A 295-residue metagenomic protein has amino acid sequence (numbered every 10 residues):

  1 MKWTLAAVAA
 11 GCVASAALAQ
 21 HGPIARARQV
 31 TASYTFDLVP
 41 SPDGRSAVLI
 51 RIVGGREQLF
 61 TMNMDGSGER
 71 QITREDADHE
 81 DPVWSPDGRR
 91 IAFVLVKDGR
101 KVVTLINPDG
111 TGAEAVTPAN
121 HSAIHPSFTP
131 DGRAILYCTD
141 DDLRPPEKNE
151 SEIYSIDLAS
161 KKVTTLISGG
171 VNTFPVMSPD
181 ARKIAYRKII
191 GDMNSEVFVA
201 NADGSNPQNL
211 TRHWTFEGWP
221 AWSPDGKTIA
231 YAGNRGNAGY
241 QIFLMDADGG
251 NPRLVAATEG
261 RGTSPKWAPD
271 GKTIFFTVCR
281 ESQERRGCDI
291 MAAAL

Functional and structural regions predicted by a protein language model:
M1-T4: Positively charged n-region of N-terminal signal peptides that target proteins for export
A6-V13: Bacterial N-terminal signal peptides
V13-A19: C-terminal segment of classical bacterial N-terminal signal peptides
A19-L295: Sequence signature of WD/YWTD-type beta-propeller architectures
